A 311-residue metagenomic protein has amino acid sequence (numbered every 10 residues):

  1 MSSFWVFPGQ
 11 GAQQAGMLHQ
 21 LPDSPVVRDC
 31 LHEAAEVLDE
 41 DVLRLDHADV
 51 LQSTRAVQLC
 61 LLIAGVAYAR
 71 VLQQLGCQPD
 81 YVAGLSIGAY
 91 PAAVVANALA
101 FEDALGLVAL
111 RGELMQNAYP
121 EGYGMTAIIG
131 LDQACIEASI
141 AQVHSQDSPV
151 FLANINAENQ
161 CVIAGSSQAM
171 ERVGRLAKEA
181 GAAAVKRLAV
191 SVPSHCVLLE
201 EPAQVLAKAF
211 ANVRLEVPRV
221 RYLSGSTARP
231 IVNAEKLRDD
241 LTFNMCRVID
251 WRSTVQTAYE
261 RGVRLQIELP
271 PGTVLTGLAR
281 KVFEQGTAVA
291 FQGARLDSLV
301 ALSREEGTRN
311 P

Functional and structural regions predicted by a protein language model:
M1-I136, A184, L265-S298: FabD-like malonyl-/acyl-CoA
Q10-A12, A35-E40, A96-C246: Alpha/beta catalytic cores of group-transfer enzymes, especially the acyltransferase/condensing modules of polyketide
Q73, K178, Y259-G262: Non-catalytic positions within long, well-ordered alpha-helices that form the structural scaffold/packing of enzyme
C246-V263: A short, acidic, amphipathic alpha-helical segment used as a generic capping/interface helix at domain edges
E260, D297-S303: Cytosolic catalytic domains that perform sulfur/thiol-centered chemistry
E306-P311: Short, basic, low-complexity termini and linkers enriched in Ser/Thr/Gly/Pro that act as targeting/leader peptides
